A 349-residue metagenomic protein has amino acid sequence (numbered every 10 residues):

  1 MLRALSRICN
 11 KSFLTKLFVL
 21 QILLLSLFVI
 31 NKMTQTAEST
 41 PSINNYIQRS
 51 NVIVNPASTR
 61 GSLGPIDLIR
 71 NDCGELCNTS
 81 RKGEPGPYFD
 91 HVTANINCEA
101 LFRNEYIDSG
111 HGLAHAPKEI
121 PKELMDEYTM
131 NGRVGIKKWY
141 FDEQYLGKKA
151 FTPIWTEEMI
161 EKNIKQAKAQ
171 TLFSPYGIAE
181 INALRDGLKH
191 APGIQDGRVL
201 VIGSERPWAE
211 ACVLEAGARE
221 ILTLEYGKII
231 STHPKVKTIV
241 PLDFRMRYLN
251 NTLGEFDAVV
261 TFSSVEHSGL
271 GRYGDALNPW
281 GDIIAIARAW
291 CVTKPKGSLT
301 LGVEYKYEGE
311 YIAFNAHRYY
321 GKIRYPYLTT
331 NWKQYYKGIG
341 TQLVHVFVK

Functional and structural regions predicted by a protein language model:
M1-N45: N-terminal signal-anchor transmembrane helix specifying type II single-pass membrane topology of secretory-pathway
Q21, A37-Q195, E215, Y311-T329 (+1 more regions): N-terminal accessory regions of S-adenosyl-L-methionine
L200-L249: Class I SAM-dependent methyltransferase SAM/SAH-binding core
R247-V260: A short acidic, Gly/Pro-enriched loop at the edge of an enzyme's catalytic core that lines a small-molecule cofactor
V260-V265, G269: A conserved beta-strand element that flanks and buttresses the S-adenosyl-L-methionine
D275-S298: A short glycine-rich, Lys/Arg-flanked "PGG" loop and its adjoining helix->strand segment in the class I
G302-K306: Short strand-turn motif at the edge of the Rossmann-like AdoMet-binding core
T330-Q342: Conserved S-adenosyl-L-methionine
